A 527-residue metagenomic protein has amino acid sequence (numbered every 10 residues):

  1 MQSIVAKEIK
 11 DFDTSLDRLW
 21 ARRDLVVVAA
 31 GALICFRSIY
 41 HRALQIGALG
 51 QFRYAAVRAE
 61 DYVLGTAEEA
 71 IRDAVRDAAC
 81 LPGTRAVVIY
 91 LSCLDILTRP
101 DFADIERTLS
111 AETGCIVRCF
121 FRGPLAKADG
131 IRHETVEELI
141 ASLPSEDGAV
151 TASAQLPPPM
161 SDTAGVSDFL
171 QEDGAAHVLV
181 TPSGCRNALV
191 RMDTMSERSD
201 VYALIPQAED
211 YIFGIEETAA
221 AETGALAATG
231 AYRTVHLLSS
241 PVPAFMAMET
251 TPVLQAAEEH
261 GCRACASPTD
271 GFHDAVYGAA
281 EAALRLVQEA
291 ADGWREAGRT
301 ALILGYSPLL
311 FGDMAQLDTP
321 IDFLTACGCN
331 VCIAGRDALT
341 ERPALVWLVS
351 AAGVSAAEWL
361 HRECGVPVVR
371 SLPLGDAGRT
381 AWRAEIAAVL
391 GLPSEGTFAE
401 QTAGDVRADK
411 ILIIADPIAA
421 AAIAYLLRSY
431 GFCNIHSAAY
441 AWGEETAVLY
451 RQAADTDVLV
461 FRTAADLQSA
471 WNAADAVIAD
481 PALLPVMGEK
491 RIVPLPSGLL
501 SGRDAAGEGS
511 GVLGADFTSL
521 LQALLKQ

Functional and structural regions predicted by a protein language model:
M1-Q527: An N-terminal assembly and electron-transfer interface module characteristic of large anaerobic redox and radical
